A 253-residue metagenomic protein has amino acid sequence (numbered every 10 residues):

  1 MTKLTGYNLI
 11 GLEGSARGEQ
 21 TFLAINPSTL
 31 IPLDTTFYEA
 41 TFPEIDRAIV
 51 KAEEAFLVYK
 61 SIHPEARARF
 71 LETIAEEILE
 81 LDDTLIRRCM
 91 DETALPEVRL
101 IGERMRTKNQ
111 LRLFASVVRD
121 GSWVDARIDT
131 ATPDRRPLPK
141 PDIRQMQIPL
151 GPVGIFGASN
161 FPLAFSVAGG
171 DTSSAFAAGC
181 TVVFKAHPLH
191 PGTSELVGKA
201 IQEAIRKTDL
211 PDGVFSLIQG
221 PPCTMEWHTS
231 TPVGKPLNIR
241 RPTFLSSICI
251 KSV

Functional and structural regions predicted by a protein language model:
M1-L138: N-terminal Rossmann-like NAD(P)+-binding subdomain of aldehyde/semialdehyde dehydrogenases
W123-V253: Rossmann-like NAD(P) dinucleotide-binding subdomain of oxidoreductase/dehydrogenase enzymes
